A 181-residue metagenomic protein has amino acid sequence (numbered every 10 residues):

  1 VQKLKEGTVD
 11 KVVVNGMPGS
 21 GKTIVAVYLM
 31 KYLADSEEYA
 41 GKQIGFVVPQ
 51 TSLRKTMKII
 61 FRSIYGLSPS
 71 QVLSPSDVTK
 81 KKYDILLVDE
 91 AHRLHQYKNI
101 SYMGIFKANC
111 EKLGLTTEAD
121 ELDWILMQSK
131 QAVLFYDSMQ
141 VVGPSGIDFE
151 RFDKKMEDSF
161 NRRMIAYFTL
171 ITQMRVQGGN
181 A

Functional and structural regions predicted by a protein language model:
Q2-K5, V13-S20, I24-G45, P49-K55 (+2 more regions): Conserved helicase motor core of SF1/SF2 NTP-dependent helicases
V9: Short coil/loop residues immediately preceding or within conserved phosphate-binding loops of NTP-utilizing enzyme
S52-V72: Conserved helix-turn-beta segment of the N-terminal RecA-like "Helicase ATP-binding" lobe in SF1/SF2 helicases
P69-K81: Short acidic low-complexity segments
